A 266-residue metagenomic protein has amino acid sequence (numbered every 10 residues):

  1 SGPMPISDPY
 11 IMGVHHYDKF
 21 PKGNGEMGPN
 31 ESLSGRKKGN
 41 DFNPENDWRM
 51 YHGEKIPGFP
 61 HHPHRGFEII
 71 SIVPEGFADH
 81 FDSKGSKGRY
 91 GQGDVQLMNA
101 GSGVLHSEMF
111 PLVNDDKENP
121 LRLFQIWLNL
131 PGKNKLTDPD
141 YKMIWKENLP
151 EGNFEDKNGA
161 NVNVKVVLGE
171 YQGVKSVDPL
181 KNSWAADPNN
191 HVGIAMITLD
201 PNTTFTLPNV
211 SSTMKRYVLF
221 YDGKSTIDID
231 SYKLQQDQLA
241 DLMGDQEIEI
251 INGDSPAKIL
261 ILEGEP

Functional and structural regions predicted by a protein language model:
S1-P266: Jelly-roll (double-stranded beta-helix
